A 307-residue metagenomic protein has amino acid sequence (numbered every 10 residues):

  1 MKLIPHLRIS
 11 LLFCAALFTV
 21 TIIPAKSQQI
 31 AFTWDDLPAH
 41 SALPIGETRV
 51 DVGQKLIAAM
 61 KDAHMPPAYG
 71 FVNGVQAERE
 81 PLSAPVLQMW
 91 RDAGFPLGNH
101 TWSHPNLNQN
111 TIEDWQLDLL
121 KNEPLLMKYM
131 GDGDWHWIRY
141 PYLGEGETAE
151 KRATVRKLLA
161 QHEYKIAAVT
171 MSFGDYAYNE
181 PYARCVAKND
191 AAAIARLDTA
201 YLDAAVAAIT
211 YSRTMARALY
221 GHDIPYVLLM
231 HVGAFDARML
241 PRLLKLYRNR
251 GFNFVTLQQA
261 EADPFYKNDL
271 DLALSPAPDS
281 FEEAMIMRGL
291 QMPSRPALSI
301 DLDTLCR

Functional and structural regions predicted by a protein language model:
M1-L12: Bacterial N-terminal signal peptides that target proteins for export
S10-T21: Bacterial N-terminal signal peptides
K26-L143, T148, L228, L246: Active-site beta->alpha N-cap acidic-glycine motif
P44-I45, R79, P105-Y129, T148-H162 (+2 more regions): Alpha-helical scaffold elements lining the catalytic groove of polysaccharide deacetylases
K61-H64, A168, H222, V232-R307: C-terminal domain-boundary segment and adjacent tail
P85-V86, T154-V155, R242-L243: A short acidic, amphipathic alpha-helical/loop segment
A93-L97, A160-K165: Glycine-enriched alpha-helix->loop->beta-strand junction motifs that scaffold or abut catalytic
P96-N99, L125-G133, D190-I209, P278-L298 (+1 more regions): Short, basic, helix/turn surface patches
